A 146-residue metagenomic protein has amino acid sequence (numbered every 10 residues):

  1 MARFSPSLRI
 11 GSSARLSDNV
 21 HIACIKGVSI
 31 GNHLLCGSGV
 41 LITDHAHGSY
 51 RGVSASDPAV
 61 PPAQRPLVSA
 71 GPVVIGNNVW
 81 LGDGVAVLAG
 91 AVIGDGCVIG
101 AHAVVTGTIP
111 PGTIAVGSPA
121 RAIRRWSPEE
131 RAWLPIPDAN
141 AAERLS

Functional and structural regions predicted by a protein language model:
M1-A89, S118, W126-S127: Flexible, glycine/small-residue-enriched loop-and-beta-strand segment within the central core of proteins
A46-S49, C97, N140: Intrinsic disorder/low-complexity detector
P58-Q64, T113, A122, R131 (+1 more regions): A generic alpha-helix propensity feature with a strong bias for hydrophobic helices
G76-L81, I99, W133, E143-L145: Hydrophobic transmembrane signal anchors and adjacent membrane-proximal interface regions, especially in viral
D83-I123, P128-L134: C-terminal/domain-terminus segments
W126, I136-L145: S-adenosyl-L-methionine-dependent methyltransferase catalytic module, highlighting the catalytic core
